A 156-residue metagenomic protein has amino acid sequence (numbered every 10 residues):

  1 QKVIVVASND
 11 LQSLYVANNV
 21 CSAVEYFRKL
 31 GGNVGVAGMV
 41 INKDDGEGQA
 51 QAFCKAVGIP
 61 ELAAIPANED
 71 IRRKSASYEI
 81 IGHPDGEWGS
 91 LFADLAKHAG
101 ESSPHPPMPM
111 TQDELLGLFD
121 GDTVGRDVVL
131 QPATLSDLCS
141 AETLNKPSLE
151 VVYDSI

Functional and structural regions predicted by a protein language model:
Q1-A64, R73: Conserved catalytic-core segment of NTP-binding enzymes
N33-I41, W88-A99: Short, basic, helix/turn surface patches
A64, S90, D94-I156: P-loop NTP-binding site
S75-S90: C-terminal boundary of histidine-terminating zinc-finger modules
